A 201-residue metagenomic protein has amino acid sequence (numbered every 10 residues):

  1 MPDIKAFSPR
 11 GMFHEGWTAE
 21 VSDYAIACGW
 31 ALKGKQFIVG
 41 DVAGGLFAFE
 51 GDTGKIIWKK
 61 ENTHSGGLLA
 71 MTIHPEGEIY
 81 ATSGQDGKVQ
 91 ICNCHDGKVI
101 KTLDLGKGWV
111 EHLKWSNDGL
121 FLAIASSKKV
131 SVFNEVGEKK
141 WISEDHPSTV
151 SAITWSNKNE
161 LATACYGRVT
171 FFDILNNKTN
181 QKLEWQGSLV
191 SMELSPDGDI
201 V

Functional and structural regions predicted by a protein language model:
P2-D23: A short helix->beta-strand "capping" segment at the edge of beta-propeller domains
T18-A25, E61-L68, D104-V110, E144-V150 (+1 more regions): WD40/WD-repeat beta-propeller blade N-cap
T18-G44: Beta-strand-rich domains and repeat architectures in extracellular enzymes and scaffolds, especially beta-propellers
L32-K33, P75-E76, N117-D118, S156-K158 (+1 more regions): Residue-level detector of Asp-centered blade-edge/turn motifs that repeat once per structural unit in beta-propeller
A43-F47, D86-Q90, G108, K128-S131 (+1 more regions): Short coil/turn segments within WD40 beta-propeller repeats
G51-T53, C94-G97, N134-E138, I174-N177: Short loop/turn segments that connect beta-strands within beta-propeller blades
